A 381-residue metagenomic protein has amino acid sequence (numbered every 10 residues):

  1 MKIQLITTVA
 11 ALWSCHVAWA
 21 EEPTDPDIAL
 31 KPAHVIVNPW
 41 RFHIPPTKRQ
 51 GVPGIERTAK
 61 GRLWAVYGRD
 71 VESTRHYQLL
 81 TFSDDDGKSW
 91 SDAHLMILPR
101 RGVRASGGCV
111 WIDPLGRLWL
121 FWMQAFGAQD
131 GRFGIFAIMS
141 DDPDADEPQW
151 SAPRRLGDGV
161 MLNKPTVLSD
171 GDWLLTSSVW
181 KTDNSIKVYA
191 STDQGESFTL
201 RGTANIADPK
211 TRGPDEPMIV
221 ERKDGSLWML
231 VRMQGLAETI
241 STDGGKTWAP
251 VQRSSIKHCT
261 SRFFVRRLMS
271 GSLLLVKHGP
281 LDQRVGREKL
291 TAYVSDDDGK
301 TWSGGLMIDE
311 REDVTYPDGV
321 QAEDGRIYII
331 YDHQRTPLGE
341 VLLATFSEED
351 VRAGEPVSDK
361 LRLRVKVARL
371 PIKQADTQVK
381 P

Functional and structural regions predicted by a protein language model:
M1-Q4: Positively charged n-region of N-terminal signal peptides that target proteins for export
I6-C15: Bacterial N-terminal signal peptides
A18: Metal-dependent phosphoesterase/phosphodiesterase active-site architecture
E21-P381: Asp-box/BNR beta-propeller blade signature and adjacent active/binding-site loops in extracellular glycan-interacting
